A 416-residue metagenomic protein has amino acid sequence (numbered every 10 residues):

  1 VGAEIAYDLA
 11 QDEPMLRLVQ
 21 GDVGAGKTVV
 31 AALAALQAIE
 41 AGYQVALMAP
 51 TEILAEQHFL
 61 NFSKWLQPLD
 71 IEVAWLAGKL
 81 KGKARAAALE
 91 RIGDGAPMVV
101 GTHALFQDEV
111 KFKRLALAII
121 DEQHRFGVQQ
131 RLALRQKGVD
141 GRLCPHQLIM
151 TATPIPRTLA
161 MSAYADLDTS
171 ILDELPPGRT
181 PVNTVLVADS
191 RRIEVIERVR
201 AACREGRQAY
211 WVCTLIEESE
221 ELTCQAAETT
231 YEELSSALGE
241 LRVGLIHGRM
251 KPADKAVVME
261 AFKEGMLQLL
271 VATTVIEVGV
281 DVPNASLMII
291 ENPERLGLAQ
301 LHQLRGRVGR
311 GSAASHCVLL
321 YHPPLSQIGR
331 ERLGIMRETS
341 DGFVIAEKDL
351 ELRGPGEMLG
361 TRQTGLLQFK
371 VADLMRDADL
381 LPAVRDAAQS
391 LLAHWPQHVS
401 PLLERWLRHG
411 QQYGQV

Functional and structural regions predicted by a protein language model:
A3-G334, H394-H398: Inter-lobe coupling/hinge segments of SF2-like helicase ATPases
H316, P324-V416: C-terminal accessory region of SF2 helicases/translocases
